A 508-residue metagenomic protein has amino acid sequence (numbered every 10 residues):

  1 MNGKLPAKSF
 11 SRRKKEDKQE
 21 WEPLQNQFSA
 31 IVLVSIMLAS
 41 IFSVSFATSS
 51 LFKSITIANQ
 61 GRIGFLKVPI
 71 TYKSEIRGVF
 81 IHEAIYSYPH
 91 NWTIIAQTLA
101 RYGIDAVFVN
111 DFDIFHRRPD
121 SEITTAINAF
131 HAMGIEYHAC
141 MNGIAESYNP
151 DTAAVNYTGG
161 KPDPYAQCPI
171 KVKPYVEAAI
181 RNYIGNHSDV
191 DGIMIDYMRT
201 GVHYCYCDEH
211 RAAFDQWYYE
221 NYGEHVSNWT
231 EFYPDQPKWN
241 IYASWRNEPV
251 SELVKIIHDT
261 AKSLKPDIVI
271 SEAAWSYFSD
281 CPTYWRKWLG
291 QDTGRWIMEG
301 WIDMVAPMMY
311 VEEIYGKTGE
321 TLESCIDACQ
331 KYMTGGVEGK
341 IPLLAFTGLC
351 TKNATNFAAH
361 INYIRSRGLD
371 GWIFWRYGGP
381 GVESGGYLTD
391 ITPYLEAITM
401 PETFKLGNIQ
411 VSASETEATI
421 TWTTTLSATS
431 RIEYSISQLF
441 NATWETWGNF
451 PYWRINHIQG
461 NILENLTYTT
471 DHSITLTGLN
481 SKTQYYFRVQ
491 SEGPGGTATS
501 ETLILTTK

Functional and structural regions predicted by a protein language model:
M1-A58: Secretory targeting signatures
N59-I95, L99, A274, C350: Boundary/entry segment of secreted carbohydrate-active catalytic domains
K73, Y86, I127, E136-H187: Active-site-adjacent "subsite" loops/lids of carbohydrate-active enzymes
H90-F115, S188-D189, I302-V305, R367-W372: Catalytic domains of carbohydrate-active enzymes, especially glycoside hydrolases
I95-A96, F108-E146, I241-L264: Aromatic-lined substrate-binding rim segments of carbohydrate-active enzymes
G160-I302, M308-V311, Y315: Polysaccharide-binding and catalytic clefts of secreted carbohydrate-active enzymes
W301-L322, C329-P401: Substrate-binding cleft of secreted/luminal carbohydrate-active enzymes
E402-K508: Short, surface-exposed linear motifs at loops/turns and structural transition points
